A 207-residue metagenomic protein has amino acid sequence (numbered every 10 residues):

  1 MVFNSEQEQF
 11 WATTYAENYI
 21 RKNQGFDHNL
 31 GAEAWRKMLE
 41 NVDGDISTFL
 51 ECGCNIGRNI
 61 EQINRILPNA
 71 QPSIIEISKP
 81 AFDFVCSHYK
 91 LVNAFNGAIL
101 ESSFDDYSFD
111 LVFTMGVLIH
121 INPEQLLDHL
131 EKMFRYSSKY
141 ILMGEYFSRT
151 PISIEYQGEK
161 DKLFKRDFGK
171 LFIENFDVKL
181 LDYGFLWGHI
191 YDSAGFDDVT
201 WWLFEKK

Functional and structural regions predicted by a protein language model:
M1-F104, I121-D128, K132-R135, K139-K207: Class I (Rossmann-like) S-adenosyl-L-methionine-dependent methyltransferase catalytic domain, capturing the SAM-binding
S108: Short acidic/histidine-rich motifs immediately flanking catalytic phosphotransfer sites in two-component signaling
F113: A conserved beta-strand element that flanks and buttresses the S-adenosyl-L-methionine
L118: Conserved SAM-binding site of S-adenosyl-L-methionine-dependent methyltransferases, i.e., the hydrophobic residues
